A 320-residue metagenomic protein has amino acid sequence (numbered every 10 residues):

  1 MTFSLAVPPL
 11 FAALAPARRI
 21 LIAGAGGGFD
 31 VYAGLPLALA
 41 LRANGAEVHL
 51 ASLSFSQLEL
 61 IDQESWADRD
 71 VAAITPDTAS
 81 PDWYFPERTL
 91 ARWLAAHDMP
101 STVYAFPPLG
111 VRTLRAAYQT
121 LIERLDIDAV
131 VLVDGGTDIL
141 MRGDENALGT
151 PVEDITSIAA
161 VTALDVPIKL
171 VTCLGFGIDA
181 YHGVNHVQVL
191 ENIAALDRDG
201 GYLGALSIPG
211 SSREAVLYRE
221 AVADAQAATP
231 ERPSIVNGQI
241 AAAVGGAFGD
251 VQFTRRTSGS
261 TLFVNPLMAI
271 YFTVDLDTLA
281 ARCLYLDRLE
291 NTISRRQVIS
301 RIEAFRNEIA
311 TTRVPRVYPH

Functional and structural regions predicted by a protein language model:
M1-I20, A25: Positively charged, low-complexity intrinsically disordered leader regions
I22-Y32, N146-G149: Short, glycine-rich nucleotide/cofactor-binding loops
V31-L50, D154-A163: Histidine-anchored nucleotide/phosphate-binding helix
R42-A43, V48-A105: Glycine-rich nucleotide/cofactor/substrate-binding loop typically near the N-terminus or early in the first domain
W66-L90, L190-E220: A glycine-rich helix N-cap at a beta->alpha junction
P81-R112, V133-G135, K169, F176 (+1 more regions): Cap/lid and interdomain-hinge subdomains that line or gate substrate/regulatory clefts in soluble alpha/beta enzymes
S101-L164: Internal, conserved structured core segments that host functional sites
Q226-H320: C-terminal accessory domains and tails appended to enzymatic cores
